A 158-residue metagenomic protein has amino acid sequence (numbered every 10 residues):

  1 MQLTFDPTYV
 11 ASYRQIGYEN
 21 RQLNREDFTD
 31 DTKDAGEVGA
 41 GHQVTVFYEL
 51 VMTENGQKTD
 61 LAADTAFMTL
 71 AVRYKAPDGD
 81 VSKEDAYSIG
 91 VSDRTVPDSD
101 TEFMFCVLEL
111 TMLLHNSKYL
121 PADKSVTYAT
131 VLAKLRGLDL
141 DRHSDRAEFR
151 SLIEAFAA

Functional and structural regions predicted by a protein language model:
M1-P77: Acidic, polar loop-rich interaction surfaces within structured domains
N55-A158: Conserved functional hotspot residues or short segments at active or partner-binding sites across diverse domains
